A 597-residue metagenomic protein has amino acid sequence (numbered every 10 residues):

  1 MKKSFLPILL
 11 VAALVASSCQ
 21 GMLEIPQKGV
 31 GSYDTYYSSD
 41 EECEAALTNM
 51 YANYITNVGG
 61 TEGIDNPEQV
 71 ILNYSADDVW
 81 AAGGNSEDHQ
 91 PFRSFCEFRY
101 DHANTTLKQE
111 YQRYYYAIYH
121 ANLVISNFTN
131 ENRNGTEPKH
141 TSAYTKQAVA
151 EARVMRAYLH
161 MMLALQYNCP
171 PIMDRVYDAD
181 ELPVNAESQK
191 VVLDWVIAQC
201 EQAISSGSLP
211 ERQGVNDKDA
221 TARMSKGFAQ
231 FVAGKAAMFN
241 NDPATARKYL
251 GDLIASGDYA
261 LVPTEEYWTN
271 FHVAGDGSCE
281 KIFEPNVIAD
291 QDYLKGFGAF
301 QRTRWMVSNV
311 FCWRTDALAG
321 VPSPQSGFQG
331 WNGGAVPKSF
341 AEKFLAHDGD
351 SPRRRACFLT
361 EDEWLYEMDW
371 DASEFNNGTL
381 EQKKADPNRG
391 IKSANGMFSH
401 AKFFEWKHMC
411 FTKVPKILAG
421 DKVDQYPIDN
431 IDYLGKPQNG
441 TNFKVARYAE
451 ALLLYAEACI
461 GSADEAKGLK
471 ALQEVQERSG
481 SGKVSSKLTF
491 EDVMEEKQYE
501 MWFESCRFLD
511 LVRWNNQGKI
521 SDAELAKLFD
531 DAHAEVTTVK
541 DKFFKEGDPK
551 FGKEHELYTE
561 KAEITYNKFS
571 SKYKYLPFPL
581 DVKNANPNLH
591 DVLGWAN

Functional and structural regions predicted by a protein language model:
M1-K28: Bacterial Sec-dependent N-terminal signal peptides
S18-Q20, Y114-A117, W195-I197, F271-G333 (+5 more regions): Long, intrinsically disordered, low-complexity segments
Q20-E87, L193, E201-I204, R223-K392 (+1 more regions): An aromatic- and glycine-enriched ligand-binding surface/loop that stacks and positions planar moieties
S39, E44-E62, G84-Y167, P183 (+6 more regions): Conserved, well-structured interaction surfaces
K108, F358-Q473: C-terminal substrate/ligand-recognition segments
